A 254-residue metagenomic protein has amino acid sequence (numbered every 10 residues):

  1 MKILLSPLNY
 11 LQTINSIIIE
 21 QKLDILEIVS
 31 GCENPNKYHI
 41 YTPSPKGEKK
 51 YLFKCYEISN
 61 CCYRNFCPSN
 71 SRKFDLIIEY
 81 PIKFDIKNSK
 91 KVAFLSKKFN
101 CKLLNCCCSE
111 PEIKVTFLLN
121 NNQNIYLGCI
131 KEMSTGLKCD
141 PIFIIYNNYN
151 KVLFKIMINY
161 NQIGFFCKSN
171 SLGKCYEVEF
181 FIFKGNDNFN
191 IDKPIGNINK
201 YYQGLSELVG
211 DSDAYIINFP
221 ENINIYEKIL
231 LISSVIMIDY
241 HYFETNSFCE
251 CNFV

Functional and structural regions predicted by a protein language model:
M1-K114, L118-V254: Low-complexity or membrane-interfacial segments used for flexible interactions
